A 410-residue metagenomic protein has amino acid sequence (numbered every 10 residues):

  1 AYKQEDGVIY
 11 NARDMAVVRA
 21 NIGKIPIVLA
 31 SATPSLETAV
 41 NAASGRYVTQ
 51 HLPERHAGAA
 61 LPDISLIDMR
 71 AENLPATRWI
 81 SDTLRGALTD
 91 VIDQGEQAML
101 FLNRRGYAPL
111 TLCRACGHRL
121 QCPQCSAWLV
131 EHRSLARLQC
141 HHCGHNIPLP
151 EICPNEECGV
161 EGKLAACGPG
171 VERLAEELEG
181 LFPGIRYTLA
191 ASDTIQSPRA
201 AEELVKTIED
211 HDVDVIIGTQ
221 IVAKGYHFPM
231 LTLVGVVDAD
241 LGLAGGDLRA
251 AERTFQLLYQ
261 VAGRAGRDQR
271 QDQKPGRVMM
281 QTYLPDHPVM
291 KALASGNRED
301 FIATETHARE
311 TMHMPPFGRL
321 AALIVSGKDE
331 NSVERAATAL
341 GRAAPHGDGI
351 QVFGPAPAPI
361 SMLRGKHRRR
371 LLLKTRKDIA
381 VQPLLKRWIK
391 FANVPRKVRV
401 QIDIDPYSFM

Functional and structural regions predicted by a protein language model:
A1-E334, G341-H346, A358-P359, R369-L373 (+4 more regions): Inter-lobe coupling/hinge segments of SF2-like helicase ATPases
G349-G354, F391-P406: Conserved short beta-strand edge segments in small beta-sheet-based binding/regulatory domains
F353-M362: Short edge beta-strands and adjacent turn/loop segments
K366: Juxtacatalytic substrate-recognition/specificity segment
Q382-P383: Charge-rich, low-aromatic oligomerization/scaffolding segments with amphipathic character
